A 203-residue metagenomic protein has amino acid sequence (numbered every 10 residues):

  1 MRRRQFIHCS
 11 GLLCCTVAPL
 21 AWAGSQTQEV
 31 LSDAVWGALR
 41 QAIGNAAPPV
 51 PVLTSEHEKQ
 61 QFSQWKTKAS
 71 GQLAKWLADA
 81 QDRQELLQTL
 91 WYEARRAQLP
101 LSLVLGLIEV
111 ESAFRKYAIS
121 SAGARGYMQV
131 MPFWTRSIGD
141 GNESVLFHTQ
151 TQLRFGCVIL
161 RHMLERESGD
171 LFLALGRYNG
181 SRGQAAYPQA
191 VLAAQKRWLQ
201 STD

Functional and structural regions predicted by a protein language model:
R3-I7: N-terminal export leaders
H8-C9, K116: Intrinsically disordered, low-complexity segments enriched in polar/charged small residues
S10-C14: Sec-dependent signal peptide hydrophobic core
A21-S25: Boundary at the C-terminal end of the N-terminal hydrophobic targeting segment
Q26-A42: Short N-terminal segments immediately surrounding and downstream of signal-peptide cleavage
A47-D203: Catalytic glycan-binding domains that act on GlcNAc-containing polysaccharides
